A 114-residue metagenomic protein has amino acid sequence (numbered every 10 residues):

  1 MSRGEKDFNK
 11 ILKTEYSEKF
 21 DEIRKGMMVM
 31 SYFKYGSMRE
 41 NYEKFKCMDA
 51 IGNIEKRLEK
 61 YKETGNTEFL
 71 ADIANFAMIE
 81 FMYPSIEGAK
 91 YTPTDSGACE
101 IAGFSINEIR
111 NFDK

Functional and structural regions predicted by a protein language model:
M1-K114: Flexible "arm" and connector segments at domain edges
